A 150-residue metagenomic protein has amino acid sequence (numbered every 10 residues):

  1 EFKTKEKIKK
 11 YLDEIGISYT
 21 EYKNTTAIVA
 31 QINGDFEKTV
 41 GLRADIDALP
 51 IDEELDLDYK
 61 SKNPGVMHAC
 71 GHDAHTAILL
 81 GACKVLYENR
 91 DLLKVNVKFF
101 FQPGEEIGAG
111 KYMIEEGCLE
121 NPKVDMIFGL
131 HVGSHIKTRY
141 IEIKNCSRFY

Functional and structural regions predicted by a protein language model:
E1-H68, A77, V85-L93: Acidic/His- and Gly-rich active-site-bordering loop/insert found across diverse amide/peptide-bond hydrolases
V29, L49, L57-M67, A74 (+1 more regions): Histidine/acidic-residue-rich, glycine-tolerant segments that coordinate divalent metal ions
G81: Active-site signature of alpha/beta-hydrolase-fold catalytic machinery across serine- and Asp/Cys-nucleophile hydrolases
